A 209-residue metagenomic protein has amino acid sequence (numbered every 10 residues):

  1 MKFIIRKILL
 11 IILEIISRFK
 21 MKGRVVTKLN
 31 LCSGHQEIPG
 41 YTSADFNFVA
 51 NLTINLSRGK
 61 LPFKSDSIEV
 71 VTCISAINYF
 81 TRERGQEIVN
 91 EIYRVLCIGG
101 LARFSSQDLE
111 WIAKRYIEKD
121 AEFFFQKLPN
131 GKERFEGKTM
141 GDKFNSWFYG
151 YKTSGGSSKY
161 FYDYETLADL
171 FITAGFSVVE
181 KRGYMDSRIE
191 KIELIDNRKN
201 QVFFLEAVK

Functional and structural regions predicted by a protein language model:
M1-V25: Membrane-proximal basic amphipathic "stem/tether" segments
K2-R6, N30-Q36, M140-G141, D163-F171: A broad, low-specificity signal for short, low-complexity segments enriched in glycine/proline and polar/charged
K22-G23, H35, N197: Short, flexible hinge/linker loops that cap or flank conserved catalytic cores
V26-W111, E165, L205-K209: Conserved SAM-binding loop
R84-E87, E91, C97, L101-V208: S-adenosyl-L-methionine-dependent methyltransferase catalytic module, highlighting the catalytic core
